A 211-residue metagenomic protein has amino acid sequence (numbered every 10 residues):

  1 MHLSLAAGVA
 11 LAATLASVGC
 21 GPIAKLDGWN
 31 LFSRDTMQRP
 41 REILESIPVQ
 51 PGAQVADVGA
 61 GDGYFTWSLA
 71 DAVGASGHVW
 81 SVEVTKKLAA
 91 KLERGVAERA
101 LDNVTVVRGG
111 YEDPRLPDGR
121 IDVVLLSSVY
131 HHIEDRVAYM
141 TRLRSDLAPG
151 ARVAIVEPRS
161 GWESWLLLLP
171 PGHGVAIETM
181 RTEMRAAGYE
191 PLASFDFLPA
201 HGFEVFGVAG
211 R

Functional and structural regions predicted by a protein language model:
G19-A56, D62-Y64, K91: Class I SAM-dependent transferase core
A53, G77, A151: Glycine-centered, small-residue-biased loops immediately flanking beta-strands in adenine/cofactor-binding cores
A56-P114: Class I SAM-dependent methyltransferase SAM/SAH-binding core
A70-G74, V137-R152: A short glycine-rich, Lys/Arg-flanked "PGG" loop and its adjoining helix->strand segment in the class I
P114-V124: A short acidic, Gly/Pro-enriched loop at the edge of an enzyme's catalytic core that lines a small-molecule cofactor
D122-V137: A short SAM/SAH-binding and catalytic strip from SAM-dependent methyltransferases
R152-T179: Conserved class I S-adenosyl-L-methionine
E190-R211: Core SAM-dependent methyltransferase catalytic element
